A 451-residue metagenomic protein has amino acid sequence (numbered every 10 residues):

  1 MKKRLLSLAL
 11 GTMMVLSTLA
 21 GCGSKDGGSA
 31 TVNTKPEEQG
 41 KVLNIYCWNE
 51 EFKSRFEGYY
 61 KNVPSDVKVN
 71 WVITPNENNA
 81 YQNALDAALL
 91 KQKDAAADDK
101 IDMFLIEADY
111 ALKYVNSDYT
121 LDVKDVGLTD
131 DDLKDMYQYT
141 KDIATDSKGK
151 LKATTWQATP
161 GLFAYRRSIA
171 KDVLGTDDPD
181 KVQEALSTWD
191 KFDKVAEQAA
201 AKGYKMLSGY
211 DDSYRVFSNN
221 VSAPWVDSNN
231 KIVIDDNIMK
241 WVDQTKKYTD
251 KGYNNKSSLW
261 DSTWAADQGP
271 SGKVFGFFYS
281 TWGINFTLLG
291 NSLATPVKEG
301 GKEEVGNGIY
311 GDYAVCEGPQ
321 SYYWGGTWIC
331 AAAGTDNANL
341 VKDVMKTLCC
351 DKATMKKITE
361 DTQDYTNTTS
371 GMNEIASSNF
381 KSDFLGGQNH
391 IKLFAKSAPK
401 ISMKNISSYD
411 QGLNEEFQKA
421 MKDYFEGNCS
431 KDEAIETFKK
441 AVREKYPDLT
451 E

Functional and structural regions predicted by a protein language model:
R4-L112, K356-T359, K419, N428-E451: Conserved N-terminal structural module of periplasmic/extracytoplasmic solute-binding proteins
W48-E51, L105-Y110, Y210-S213, S262 (+1 more regions): Beta->alpha turn/N-cap motifs
K53-E57, K240-D343: Extracytoplasmic/periplasmic substrate-binding proteins
P64-E77, A96-D98, T176-Q183, S228-I232 (+3 more regions): A local structural motif
Q82, K93, F104-L162, D190-D193 (+3 more regions): Hinge/lid segment of periplasmic solute-binding proteins
Q82-K100, F104, L112, S117 (+6 more regions): Short helices/loops that flank or line small-molecule/ion binding pockets
G127-D132, D142-S213, V226-L259, A333-N339 (+2 more regions): Helix-loop-helix "hinge/cap" segment bordering the ligand-binding cleft or interdomain interface
N307-G311, T359-K419, D423, L449: Long, aromatic- and glycine/proline-rich binding clefts that accommodate carbohydrate-like moieties
